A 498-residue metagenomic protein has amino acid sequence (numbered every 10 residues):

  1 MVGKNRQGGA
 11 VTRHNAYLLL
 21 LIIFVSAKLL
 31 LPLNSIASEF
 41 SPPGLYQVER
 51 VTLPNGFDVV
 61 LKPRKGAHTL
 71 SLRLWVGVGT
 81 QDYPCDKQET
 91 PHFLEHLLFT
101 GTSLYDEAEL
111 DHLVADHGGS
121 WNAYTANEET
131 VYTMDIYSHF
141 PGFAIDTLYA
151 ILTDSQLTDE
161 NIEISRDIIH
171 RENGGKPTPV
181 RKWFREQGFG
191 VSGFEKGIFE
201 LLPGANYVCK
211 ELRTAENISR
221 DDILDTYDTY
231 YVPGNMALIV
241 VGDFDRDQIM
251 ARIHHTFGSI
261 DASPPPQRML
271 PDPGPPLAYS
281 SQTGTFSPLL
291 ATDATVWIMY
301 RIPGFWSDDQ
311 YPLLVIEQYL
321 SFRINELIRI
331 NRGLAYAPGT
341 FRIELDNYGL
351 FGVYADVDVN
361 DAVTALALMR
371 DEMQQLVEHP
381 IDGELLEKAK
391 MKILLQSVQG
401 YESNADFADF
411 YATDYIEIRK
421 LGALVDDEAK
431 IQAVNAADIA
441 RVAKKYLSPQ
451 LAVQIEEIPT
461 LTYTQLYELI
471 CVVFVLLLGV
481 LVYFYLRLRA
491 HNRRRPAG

Functional and structural regions predicted by a protein language model:
E39-E49, G190-M236, S397, D414-V442: Histidine-acidic residue clusters that define the catalytic metal-binding segment of zinc metallopeptidase domains
Y46-V48, P54, A67-S71, T90 (+9 more regions): Extracytoplasmic
S71-M134, Y207, F322-L334, A497: M16/MPP (pitrilysin/insulinase) zinc-metallopeptidase core fold and M16-derived inactive scaffolds
S103, L110-T226, P276, E387-S403: Acidic/histidine-enriched segments that form metal/cofactor-coordinating and catalytic pocket/exosite environments
D116, H170-G190, P275-A291, I330-A335 (+2 more regions): Short acidic/His-enriched helical or mixed secondary-structure segments at domain edges of catalytic enzymes and some
F199, A237-D293, I302, L477-Y483 (+1 more regions): An aromatic/glycine/proline-enriched structural segment found at the starts of mature extracellular/organellar domains
A237-I239, P380, E384-G498: C-terminal regions of mature proteins
T295-M299, E317-V357: A structural supersecondary motif
